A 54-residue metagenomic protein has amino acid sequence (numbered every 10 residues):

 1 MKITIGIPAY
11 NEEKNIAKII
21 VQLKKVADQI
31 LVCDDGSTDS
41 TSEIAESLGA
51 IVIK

Functional and structural regions predicted by a protein language model:
M1-K54: Structured catalytic core of nucleotide-sugar glycosyltransferases
